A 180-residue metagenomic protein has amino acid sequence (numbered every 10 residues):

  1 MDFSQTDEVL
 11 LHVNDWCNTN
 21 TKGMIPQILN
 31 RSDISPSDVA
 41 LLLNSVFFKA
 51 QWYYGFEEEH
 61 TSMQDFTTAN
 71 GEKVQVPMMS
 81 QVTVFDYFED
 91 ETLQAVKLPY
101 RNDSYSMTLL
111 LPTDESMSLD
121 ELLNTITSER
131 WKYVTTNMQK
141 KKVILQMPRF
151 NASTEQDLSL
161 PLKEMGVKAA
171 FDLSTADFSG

Functional and structural regions predicted by a protein language model:
M1-G180: Secretory/exported precursors with cleavable N-terminal leaders
